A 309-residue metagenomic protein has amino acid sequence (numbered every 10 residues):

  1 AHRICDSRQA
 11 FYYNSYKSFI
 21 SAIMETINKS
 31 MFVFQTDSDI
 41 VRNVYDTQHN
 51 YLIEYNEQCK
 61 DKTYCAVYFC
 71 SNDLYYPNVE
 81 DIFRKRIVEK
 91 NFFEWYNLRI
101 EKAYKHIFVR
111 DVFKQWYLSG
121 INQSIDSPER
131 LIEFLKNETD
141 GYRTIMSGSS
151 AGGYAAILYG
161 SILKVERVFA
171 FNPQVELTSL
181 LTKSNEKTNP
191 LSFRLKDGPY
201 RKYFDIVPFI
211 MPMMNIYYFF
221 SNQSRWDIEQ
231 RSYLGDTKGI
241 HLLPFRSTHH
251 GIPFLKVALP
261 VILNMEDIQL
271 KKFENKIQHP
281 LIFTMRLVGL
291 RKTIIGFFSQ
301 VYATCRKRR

Functional and structural regions predicted by a protein language model:
N43-E101: Short, surface-exposed "cap/lid" segments of acyl-processing enzymes
I100-D111: Conserved alpha/beta-hydrolase
S119-E138: Alpha/beta-hydrolase active-site loop
G141-S150: Alpha/beta-hydrolase fold nucleophile elbow
A156-I162: Short glycine-enriched nucleophile-adjacent loop and the immediately C-terminal alpha-helix near the catalytic center
A170-S179: Active-site nucleophile loop of the alpha/beta-hydrolase fold
L181-P244, H250-I252: The feature captures the conserved acid-bearing segment of alpha/beta-hydrolase catalytic domains
G239-Y302: C-terminal catalytic histidine-bearing segment of alpha/beta-hydrolase fold enzymes
